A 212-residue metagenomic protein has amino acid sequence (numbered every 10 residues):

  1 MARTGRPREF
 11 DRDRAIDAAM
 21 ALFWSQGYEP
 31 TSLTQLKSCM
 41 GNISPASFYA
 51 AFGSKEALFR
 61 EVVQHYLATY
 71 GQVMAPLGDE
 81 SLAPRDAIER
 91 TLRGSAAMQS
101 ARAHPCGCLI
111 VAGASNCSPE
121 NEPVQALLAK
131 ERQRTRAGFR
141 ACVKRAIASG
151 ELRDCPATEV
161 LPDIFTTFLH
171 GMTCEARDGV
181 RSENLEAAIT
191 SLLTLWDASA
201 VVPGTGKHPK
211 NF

Functional and structural regions predicted by a protein language model:
M1-F10, V202-F212: N-terminal intrinsically disordered/low-complexity leader segments
D11-M20, L36, V62-Y66, Y70 (+1 more regions): Generic hydrophobic, amphipathic alpha-helix propensity
R14, L22-A57, E61: Helix-turn-helix
E61, A75-C106, T158-F165: Hydrophobic alpha-helical connector segments
G71, D86-R90, E122-A148, V160-D163 (+1 more regions): Amphipathic alpha-helical packing segments from all-alpha helical-bundle domains
D86-I88, A101-Q125: Amphipathic alpha-helical segments used for helix-helix packing
M98, R145, F165-S182, L195-G204: Amphipathic C-terminal alpha-helical segment
C106-V111, P156-E175, A188-L195: Hydrophobic alpha-helical segments that form the core of small-molecule binding pockets and/or dimer interfaces
